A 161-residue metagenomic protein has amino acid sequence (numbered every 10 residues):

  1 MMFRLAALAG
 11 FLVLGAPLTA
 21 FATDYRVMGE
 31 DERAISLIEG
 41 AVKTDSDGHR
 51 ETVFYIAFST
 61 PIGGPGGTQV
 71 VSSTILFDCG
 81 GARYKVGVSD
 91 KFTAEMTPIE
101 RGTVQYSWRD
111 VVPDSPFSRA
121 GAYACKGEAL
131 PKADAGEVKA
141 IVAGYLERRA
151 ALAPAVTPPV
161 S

Functional and structural regions predicted by a protein language model:
M1-L8: Bacterial N-terminal signal peptides that target proteins for export
G15-P17: N-terminal signal peptide c-region/cleavage motif recognized by signal peptidases
A20-S161: N-terminal secretory-pathway/extracellular module detecting exported/lumenal segments and adjacent signal-anchor/first
